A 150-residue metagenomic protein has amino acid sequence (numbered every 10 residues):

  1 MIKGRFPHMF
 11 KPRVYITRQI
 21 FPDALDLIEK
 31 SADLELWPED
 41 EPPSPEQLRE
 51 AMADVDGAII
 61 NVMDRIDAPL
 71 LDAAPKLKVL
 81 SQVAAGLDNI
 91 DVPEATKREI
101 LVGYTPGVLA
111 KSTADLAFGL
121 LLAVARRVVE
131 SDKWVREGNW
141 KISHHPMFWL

Functional and structural regions predicted by a protein language model:
G4-T105: An N-terminal-biased, well-structured beta-alpha scaffold segment characteristic of Rossmann-like dinucleotide-binding
R98-I100, P106-L150: Phosphate-binding beta-alpha-beta segment of Rossmann-like dinucleotide-binding domains, i.e., the NAD(P)
